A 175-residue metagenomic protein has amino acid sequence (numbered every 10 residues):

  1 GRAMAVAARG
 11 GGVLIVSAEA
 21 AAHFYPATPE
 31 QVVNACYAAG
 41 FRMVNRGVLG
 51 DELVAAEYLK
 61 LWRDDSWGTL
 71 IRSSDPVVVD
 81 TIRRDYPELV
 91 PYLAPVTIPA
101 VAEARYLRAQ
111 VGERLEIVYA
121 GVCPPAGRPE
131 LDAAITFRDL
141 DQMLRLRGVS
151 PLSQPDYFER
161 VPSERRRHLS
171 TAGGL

Functional and structural regions predicted by a protein language model:
R2-L175: Iron-sulfur-associated redox domains of electron-transfer enzymes in respiratory and anaerobic energy metabolism
